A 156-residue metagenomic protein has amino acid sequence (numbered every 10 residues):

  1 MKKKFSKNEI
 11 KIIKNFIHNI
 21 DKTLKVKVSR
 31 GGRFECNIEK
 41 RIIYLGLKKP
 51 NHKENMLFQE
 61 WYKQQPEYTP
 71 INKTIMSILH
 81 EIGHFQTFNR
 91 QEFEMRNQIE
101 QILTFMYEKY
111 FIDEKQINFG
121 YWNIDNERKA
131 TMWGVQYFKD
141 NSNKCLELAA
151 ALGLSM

Functional and structural regions predicted by a protein language model:
M1-K3, N97-Q98, K139: N-terminal low-structure segments adjacent to metalloprotease catalytic domains across cellular compartments
S6-D21: Zn2+-dependent metallopeptidase catalytic core
K7, H52, F111-M156: Long, well-structured alpha-helical subdomains associated with metal-dependent extracellular/ecto-lumenal hydrolases
K27-T74, I82-N89: Active-site scaffold of zinc-dependent metalloenzymes
N72-M76, H80, R128-W133: A structural signal for well-ordered alpha-helical segments within the folded catalytic domains of diverse enzymes
K73, F88-W122, N126: Post-HEXXH active-site segment of zinc metalloproteases
Q86, R90, F138-N141: A generic secondary-structure signal for well-formed alpha-helical elements
